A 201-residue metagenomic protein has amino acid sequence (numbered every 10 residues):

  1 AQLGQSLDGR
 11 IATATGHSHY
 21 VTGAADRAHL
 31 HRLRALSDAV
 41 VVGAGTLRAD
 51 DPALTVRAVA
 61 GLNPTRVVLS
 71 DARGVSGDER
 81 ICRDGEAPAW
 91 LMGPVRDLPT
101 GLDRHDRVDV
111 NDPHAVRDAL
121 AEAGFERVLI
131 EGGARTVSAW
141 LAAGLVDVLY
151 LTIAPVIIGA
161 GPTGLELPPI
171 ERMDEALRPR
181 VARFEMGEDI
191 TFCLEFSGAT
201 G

Functional and structural regions predicted by a protein language model:
A1-G201: Enzymes that bind and transform nitrogen-containing heteroaromatic metabolites
